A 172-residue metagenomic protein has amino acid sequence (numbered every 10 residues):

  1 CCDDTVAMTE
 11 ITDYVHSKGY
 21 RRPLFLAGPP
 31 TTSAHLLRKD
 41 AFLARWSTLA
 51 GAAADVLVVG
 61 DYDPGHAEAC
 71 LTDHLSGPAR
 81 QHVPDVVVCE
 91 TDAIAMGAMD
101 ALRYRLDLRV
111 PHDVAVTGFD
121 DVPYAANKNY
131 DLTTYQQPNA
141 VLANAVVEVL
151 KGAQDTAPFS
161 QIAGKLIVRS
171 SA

Functional and structural regions predicted by a protein language model:
C1-E10, L26-T72, V88-M96, F119-D121 (+2 more regions): Hinge/beta->alpha junction and helix N-cap segments in small-molecule ligand-binding domains
C1-S17, S76, R80-Q81: Alpha-helical recognition/docking segments in bacterial nutrient-uptake and carbohydrate-utilization systems
Y14, R22, V149: Short acidic donor-binding loop at the edge of a beta-strand
Y20-R21, G51: Short phosphate-binding/catalytic loops that engage adenosine nucleotides
R21-R22, D85: Short acidic/polar active-site loop segments enriched in Thr and Asp
L75-A172: Flexible loop/turn connectors
